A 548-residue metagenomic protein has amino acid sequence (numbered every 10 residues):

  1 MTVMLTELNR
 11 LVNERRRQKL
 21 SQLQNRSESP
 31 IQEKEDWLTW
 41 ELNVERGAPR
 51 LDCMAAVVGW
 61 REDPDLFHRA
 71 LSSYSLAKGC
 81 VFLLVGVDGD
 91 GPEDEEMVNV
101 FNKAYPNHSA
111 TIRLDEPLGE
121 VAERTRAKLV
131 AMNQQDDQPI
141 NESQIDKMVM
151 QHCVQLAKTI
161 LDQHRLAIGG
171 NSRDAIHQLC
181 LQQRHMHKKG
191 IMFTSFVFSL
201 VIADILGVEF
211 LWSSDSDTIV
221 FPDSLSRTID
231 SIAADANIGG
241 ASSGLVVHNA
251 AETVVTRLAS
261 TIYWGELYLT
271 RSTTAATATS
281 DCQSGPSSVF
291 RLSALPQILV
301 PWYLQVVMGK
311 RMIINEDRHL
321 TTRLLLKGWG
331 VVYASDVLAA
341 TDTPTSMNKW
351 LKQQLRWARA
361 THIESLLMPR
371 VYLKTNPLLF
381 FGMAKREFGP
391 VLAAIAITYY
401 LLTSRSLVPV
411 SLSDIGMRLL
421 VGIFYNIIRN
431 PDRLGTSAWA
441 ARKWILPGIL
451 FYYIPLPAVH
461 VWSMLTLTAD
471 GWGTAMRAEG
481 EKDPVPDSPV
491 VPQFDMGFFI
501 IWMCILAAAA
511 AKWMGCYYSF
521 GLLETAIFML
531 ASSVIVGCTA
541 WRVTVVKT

Functional and structural regions predicted by a protein language model:
T2-V12: Transmembrane alpha-helices and immediately adjacent membrane-cytoplasm interface residues in multi-pass integral
V3, I262, S287, M312-I313 (+7 more regions): Residue-level recognition of hydrophobic positions within alpha-helical transmembrane segments
M4, K385-G471, I501-T548: Membrane-embedded multi-pass helical conduit in multi-pass membrane proteins, especially envelope-biosynthetic
R10-P30, S413-V421, D470-G480, A526: Interhelical loop segments of eukaryotic multi-pass membrane proteins
Q18-A384, F388-G389: Non-transmembrane catalytic domains and loops of membrane-associated enzymes and transporters that build or traffic
A56, L373-G389, E481-I505: Loop-to-transmembrane boundary segments
G91, L465-V491: Membrane-interface alpha-helices
L114-L118, T270-A278, I363-L373, A394-V408 (+3 more regions): Short, surface-exposed, charge-dense and proline/glycine-enriched linear segments
